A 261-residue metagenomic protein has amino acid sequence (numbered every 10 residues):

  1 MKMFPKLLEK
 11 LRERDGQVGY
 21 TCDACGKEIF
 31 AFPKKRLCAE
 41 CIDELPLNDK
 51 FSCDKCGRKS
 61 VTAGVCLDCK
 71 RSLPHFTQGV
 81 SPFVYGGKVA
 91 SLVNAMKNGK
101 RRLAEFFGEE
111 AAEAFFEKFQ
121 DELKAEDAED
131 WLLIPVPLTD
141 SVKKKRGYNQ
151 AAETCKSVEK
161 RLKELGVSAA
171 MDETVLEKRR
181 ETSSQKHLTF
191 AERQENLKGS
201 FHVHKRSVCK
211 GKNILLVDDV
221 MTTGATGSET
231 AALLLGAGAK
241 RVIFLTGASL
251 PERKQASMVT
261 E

Functional and structural regions predicted by a protein language model:
M1-E261: Glycine-rich phosphate/pyrophosphate-handling loop used in enzymes and phosphotransfer proteins
